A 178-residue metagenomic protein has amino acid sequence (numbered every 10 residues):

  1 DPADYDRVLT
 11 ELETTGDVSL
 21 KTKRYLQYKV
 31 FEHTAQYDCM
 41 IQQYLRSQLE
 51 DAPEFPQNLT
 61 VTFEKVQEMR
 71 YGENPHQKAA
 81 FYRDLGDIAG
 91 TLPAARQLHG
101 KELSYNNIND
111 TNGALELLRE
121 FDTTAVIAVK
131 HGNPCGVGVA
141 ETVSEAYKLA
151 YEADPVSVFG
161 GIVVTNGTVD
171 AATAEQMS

Functional and structural regions predicted by a protein language model:
D1: Short acidic-hydrophobic, aromatic-tinged amphipathic segments that line or gate anion-handling sites
D4-S178: Active-site loops and adjacent core secondary-structure elements that bind or stabilize anionic groups
